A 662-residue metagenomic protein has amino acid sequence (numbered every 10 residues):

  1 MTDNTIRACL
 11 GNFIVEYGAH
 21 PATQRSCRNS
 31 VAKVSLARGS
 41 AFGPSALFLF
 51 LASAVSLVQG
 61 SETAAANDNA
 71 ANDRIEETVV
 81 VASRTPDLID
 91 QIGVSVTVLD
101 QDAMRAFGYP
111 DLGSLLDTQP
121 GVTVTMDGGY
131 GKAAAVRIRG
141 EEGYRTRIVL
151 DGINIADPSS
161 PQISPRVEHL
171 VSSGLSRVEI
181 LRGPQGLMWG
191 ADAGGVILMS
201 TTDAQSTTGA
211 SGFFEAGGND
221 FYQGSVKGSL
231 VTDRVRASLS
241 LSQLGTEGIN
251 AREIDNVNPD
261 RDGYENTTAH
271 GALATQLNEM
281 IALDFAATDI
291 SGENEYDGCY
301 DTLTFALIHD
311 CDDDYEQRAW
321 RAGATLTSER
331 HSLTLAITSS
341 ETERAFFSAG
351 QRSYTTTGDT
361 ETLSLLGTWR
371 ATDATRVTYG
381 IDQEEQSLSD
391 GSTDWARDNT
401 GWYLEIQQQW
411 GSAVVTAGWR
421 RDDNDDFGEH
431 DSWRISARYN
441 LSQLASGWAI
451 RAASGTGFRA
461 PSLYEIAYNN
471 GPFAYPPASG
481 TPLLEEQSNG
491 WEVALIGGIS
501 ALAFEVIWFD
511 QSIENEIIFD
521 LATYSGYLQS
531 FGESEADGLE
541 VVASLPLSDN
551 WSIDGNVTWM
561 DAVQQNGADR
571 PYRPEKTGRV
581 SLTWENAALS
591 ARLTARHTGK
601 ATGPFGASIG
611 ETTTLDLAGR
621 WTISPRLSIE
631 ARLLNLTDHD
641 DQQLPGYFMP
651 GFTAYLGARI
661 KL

Functional and structural regions predicted by a protein language model:
T2-G121, S229-L230, T275-E279, W369 (+1 more regions): N-terminal Sec signal peptide and the immediately downstream disordered periplasmic leader that contains the TonB box
V81, G113, D117-N154, S176: Extracytoplasmic beta-strand/coil segments of soluble accessory domains associated with Gram-negative outer-membrane
L112-L115, A134-R137, T146-V149, P165-V171 (+3 more regions): N-terminal periplasmic accessory domains that precede and gate Gram-negative outer-membrane beta-barrel machines
N154-R182: Short acidic/polar hinge/loop motifs at secondary-structure boundaries that mediate gating or recognition
L198, Q205-T207, F213-E215, K227-Y315 (+1 more regions): Periplasmic-side early beta-strands and strand-to-turn transitions of outer-membrane beta-barrels
I249, E514, K600-T602, L617-L662: C-terminal beta-signal and adjacent terminal beta-strands/loops of Gram-negative outer-membrane beta-barrel proteins
T302, A306-G323, T327, T356 (+6 more regions): Outer-membrane beta-barrel signature, preferentially recognizing the C-terminal barrel domain of Gram-negative
D373, V377-T378, Q409-V415, F509-S512 (+3 more regions): Gram-negative outer-membrane beta-barrel transporters
